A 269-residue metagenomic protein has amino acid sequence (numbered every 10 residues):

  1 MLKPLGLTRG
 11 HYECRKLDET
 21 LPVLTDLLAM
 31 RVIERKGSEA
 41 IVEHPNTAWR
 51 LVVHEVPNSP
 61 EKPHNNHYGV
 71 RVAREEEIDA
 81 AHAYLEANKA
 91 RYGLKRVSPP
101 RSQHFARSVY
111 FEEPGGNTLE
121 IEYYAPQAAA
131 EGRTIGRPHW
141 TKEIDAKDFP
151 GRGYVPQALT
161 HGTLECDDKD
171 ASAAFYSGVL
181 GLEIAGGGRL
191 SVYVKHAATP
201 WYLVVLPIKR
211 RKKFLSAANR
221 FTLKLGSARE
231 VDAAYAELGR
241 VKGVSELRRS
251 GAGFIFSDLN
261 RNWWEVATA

Functional and structural regions predicted by a protein language model:
M1-D18, Y68, Q127-D170, P200 (+1 more regions): N-terminal beta-strand motif that seeds the catalytic metal site of vicinal oxygen chelate
G6-E13, L17-S108: Ordered, small/hydrophobic-rich secondary-structure cores
G6-R15, S59-E86, R107-E112, A158-D167 (+3 more regions): Vicinal oxygen chelate
E13, P150-R211: Conserved small-residue-rich
T20-T25, L85, G116, S172-S177 (+1 more regions): Conserved active-site tyrosine of GNAT-family acetyltransferases
D26-I33, A90, G178-I184, G239-G243: Conserved acetyl-CoA-binding loop of GNAT-fold acetyltransferases
R31-N66, T118-A125, E183-A217, L225 (+1 more regions): Conserved short beta-strand elements that form part of the metal-binding/catalytic scaffold of enzyme active sites
A87-V155, A236-A269: Vicinal oxygen chelate
